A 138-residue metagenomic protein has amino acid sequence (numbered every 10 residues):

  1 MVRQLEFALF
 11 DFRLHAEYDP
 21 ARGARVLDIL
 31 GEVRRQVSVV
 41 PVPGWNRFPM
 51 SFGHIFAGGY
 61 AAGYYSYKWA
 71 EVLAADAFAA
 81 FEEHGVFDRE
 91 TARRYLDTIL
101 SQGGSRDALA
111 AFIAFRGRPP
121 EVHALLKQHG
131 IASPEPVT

Functional and structural regions predicted by a protein language model:
M1-T138: C-terminal, non-catalytic "cap/extension" segments appended to globular domains
